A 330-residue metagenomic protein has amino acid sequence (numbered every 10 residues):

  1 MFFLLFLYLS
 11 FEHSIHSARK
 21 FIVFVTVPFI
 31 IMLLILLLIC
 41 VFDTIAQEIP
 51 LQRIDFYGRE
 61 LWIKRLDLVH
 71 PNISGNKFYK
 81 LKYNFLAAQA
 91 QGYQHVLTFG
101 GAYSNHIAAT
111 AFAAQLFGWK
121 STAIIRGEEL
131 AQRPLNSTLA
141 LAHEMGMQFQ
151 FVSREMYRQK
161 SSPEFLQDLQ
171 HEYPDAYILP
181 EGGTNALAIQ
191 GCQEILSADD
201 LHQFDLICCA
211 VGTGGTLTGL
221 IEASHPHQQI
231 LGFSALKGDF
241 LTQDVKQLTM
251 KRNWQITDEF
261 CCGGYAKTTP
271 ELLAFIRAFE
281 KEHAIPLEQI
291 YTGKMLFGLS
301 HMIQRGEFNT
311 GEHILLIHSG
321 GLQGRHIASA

Functional and structural regions predicted by a protein language model:
M1-E12, V23-L37: Hydrophobic alpha-helical signal peptides and transmembrane signal-/tail-anchor segments that drive secretory-pathway
E12-H13, H70: Helix-centric, low-specificity signal for extended rod-like, repetitive segments
F29-A330: PLP-dependent amino-acid enzyme catalytic core
